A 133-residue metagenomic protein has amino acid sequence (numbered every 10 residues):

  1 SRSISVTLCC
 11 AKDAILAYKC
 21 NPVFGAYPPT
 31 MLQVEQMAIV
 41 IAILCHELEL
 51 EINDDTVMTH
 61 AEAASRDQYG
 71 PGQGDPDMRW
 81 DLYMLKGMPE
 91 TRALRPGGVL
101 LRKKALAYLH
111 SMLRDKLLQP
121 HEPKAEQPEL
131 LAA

Functional and structural regions predicted by a protein language model:
S1-I4, D13, A17: Non-catalytic ligand/cofactor/substrate-binding and regulatory segments of enzyme domains
S3-L8, D55-T59: Structural recognition of the beta-strand scaffold that forms the well-ordered cores of secreted hydrolase catalytic
L8-C9, K19: The N-terminal extracellular segments of secreted preproproteins, especially immediately downstream of signal
A14-A133: Basic/polar, cationic surfaces and motifs that engage anionic cell-wall and phosphate/carboxylate ligands
